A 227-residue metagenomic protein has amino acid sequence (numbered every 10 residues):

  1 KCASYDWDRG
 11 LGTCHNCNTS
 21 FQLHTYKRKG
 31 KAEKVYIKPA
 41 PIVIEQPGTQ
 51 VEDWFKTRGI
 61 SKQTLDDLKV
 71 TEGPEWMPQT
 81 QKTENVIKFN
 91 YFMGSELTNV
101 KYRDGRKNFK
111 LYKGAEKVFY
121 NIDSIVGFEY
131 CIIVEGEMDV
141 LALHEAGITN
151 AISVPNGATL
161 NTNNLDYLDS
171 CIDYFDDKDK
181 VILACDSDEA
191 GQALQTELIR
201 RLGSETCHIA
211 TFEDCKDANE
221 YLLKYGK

Functional and structural regions predicted by a protein language model:
C2-L11: Short linker/helix segments within small regulatory modules
S4, I60-E72, G147-T159: Short, well-structured beta-strand/strand-turn elements
H15-T98, R106, K113-E129: TOPRIM metal-binding catalytic domain and adjacent DNA-binding surface shared by DnaG-type primases
W76-D179, L194-Q195: Phosphate-handling DNA/RNA-contact segment within nucleic-acid enzymes
V154-L160, S187, T211-D214: Short, acidic/turn-prone active-site loops that include or flank metal/cofactor- and phosphate-binding residues
A193-G203: Short, aromatic/basic amphipathic alpha-helical patches
F212, K216-K227: Metal-dependent DNA phosphodiester-chemistry modules and their immediately adjacent helices/loops in DNA-processing
